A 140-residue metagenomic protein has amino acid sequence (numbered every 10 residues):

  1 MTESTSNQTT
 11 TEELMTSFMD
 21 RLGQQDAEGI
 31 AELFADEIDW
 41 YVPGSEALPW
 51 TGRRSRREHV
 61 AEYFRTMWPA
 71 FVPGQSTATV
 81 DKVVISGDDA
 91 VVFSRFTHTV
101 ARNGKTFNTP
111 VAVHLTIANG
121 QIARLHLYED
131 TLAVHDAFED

Functional and structural regions predicted by a protein language model:
M1-D36, E139: Short, low-complexity N-terminal intrinsically disordered segments enriched in polar/charged residues
T2-N7, R65-D140: A beta-strand edge to alpha-helix "cap/lid" segment located at domain peripheries
T10-T11, W40, R95: General secondary-structure edge motif
F18, I30, I38, R56 (+4 more regions): Hydrophobic pocket/interface hotspot
E28, D36-I85: A solvent-exposed, acidic/Ser-Thr-rich amphipathic alpha-helical stretch
I30, A35-E37, S45, G104 (+2 more regions): Generic secondary-structure boundary/loop-capping signal
